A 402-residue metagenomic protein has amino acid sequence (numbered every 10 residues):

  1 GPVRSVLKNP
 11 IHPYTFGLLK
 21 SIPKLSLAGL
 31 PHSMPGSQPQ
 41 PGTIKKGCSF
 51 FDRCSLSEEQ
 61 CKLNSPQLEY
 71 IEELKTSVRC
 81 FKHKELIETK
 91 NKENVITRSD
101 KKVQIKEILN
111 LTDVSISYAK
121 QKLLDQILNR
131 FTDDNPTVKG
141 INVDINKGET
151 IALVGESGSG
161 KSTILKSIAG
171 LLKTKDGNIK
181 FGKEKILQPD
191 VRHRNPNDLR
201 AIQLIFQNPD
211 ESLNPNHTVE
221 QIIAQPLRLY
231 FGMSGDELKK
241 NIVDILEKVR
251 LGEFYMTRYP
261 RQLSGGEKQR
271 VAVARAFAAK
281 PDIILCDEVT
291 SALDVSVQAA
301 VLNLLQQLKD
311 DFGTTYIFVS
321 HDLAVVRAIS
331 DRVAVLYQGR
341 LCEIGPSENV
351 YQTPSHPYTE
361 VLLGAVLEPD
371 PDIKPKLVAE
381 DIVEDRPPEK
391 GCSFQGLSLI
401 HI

Functional and structural regions predicted by a protein language model:
V3-E107, P346-L399: Charged, flexible cofactor/metal-binding loops and thiol motifs
L19, E237-F254, L363: Conserved ABC ATPase "signature" region
A169: Helix-to-loop junction immediately C-terminal to a conserved catalytic motif
G177-Q188: Conserved ABC transporter NBD signature motif
K280: Conserved catalytic motifs of ABC-family nucleotide-binding domains
T290, I400-I402: Conserved small/polar residues in nucleotide/adenosyl-binding loops
